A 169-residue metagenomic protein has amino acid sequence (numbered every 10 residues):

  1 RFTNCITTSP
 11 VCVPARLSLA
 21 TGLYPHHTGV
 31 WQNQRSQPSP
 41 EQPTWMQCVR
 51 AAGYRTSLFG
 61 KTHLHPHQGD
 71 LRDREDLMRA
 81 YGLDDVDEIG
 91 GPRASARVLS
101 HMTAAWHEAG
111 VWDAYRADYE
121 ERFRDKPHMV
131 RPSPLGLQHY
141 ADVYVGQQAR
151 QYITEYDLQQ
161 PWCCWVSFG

Functional and structural regions predicted by a protein language model:
R1-G169: Formylglycine-dependent sulfatase
